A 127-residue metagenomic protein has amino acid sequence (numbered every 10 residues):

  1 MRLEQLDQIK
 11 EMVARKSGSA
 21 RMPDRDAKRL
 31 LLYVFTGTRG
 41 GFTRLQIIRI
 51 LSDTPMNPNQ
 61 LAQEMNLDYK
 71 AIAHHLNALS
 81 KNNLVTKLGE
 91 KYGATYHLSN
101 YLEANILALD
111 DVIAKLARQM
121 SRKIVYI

Functional and structural regions predicted by a protein language model:
R2-L31, N100-I127: Amphipathic alpha-helical dimerization/coiled-coil segments that flank or bridge DNA-binding/regulatory modules
L30-R39: Short amphipathic alpha-helical boundary/capping segments
G40-F42, D53-N57: Short capping segments at the starts of secondary-structure elements
G41, G89-T95, S99-Y101: Short, Lys/Arg-rich nucleic-acid/phosphate-binding segment
L45-L51: Hydrophobic residues on short alpha-helical segments
Q60-E64: A short acidic, leucine-rich amphipathic alpha-helix
L67-S80: Short amphipathic alpha-helical interaction segments
N83: Glycine-centered, phosphate/nucleic-acid-interacting loop/turn motifs that mediate DNA/RNA or nucleotide
